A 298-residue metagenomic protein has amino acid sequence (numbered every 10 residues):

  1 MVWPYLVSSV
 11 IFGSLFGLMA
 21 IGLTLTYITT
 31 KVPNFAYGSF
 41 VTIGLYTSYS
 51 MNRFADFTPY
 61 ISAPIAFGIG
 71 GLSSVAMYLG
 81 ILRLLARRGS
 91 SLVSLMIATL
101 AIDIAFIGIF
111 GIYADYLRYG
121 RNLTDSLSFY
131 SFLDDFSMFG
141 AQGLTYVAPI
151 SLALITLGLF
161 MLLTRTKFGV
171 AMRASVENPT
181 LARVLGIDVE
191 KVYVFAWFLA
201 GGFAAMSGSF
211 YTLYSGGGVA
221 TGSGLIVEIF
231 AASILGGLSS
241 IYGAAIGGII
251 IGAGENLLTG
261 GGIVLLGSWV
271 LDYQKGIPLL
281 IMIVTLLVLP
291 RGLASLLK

Functional and structural regions predicted by a protein language model:
M1-A20, T47, T58-S62, R88-V93 (+6 more regions): Membrane-interfacial amphipathic/re-entrant helices at transmembrane-helix boundaries
M1-F12, L159-K167, A196-S233, N256-Y273: Inter-helical junctions in multi-pass inner-membrane proteins, predominant in energy-converting antiporter-like
V2-R53, G80-S90, S94, I234-I241: Single transmembrane alpha-helix segments in multi-pass membrane proteins
L25-L45, G89-V93, F168-A171, V189 (+3 more regions): Short, non-helical or kinked segments that cap or interrupt transmembrane helices
T29-P33, L72-G120, L162-R165, S223-G224 (+4 more regions): Short loop segments and helix-boundary regions at transmembrane helix junctions of multi-pass inner-membrane proteins
L84, V93-R165, V192, V264-K275 (+1 more regions): Transmembrane helix-bundle core of multi-pass membrane transporters and related energy-transducing complexes
Y113, E177-V184, D188-K191, G262-K298: Cytosolic-side transmembrane-helix boundaries in multi-pass membrane proteins
M138-G218, G222, I241-G247: Helix-loop-helix "hairpin" substructures at the membrane interface of multi-pass membrane proteins
